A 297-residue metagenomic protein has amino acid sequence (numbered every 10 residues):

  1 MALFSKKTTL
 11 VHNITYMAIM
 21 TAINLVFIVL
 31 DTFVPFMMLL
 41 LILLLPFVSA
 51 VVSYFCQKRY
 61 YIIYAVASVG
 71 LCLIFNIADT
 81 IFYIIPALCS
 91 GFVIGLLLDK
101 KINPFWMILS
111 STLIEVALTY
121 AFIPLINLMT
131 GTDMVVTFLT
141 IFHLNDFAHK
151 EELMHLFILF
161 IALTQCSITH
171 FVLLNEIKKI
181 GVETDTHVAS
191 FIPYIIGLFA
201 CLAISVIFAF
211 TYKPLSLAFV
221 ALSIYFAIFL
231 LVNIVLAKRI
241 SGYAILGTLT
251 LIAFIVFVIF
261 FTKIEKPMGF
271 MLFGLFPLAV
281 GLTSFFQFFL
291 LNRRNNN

Functional and structural regions predicted by a protein language model:
A2-C56, Y60-Y64: Hydrophobic transmembrane alpha-helices
N13-V26, A65-A67, P193-S205, T250: Alpha-helical transmembrane segments
T15-T21, I85-P124: Short helix-perturbing small/polar motifs within transmembrane alpha-helices
I23, A227-N297: Long, positively charged, glycine-interspersed low-complexity recognition regions
M37-L97: Alpha-helical membrane segments and adjacent membrane-interface helices in multi-pass membrane proteins
I62-C72, W106-V116, G242-F254: Central hydrophobic cores of alpha-helical transmembrane segments in multi-pass integral membrane proteins
L96-M107, K178-H187, V235-S241: Membrane-interface helix-boundary motifs at transmembrane edges
I108-L202, V206-S216: Membrane-embedded alpha-helical hairpins and interfacial helices in multi-pass inner-membrane proteins
